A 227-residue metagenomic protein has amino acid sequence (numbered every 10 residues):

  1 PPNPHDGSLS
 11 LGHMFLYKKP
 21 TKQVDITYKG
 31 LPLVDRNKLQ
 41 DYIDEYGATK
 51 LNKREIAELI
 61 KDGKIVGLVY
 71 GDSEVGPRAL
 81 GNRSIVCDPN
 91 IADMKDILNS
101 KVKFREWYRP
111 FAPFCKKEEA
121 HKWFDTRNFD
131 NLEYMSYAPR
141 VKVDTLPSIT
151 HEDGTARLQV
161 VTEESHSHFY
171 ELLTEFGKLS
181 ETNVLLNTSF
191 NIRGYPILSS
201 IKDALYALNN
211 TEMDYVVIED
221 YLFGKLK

Functional and structural regions predicted by a protein language model:
P1-K227: Flexible beta->alpha loop and helix N-cap segments adjacent to enzyme active/binding sites
